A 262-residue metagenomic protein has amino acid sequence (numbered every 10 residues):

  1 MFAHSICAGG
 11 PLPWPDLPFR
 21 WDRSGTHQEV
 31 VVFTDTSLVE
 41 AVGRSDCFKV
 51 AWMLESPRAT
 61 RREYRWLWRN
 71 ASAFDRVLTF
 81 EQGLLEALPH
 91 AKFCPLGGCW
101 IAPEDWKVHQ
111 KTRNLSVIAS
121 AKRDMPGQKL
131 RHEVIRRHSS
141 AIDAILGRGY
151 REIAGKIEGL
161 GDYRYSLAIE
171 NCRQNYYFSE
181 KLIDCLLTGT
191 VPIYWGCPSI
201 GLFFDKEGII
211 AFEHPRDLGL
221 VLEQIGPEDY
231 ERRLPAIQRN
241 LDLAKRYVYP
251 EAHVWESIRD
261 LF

Functional and structural regions predicted by a protein language model:
M1-M53, R58-A144, G149, K156-S166 (+1 more regions): Pol beta-like nucleotidyltransferase catalytic core
